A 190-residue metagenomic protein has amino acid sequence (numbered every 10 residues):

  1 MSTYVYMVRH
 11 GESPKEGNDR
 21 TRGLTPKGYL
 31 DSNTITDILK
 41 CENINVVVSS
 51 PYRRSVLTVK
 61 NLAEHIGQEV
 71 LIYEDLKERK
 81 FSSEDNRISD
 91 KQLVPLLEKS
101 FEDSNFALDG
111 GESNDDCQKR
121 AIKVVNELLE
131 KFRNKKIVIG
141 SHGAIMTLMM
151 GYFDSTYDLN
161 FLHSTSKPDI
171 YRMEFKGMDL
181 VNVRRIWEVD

Functional and structural regions predicted by a protein language model:
S2, C41, Q68-I72, E78-D90 (+2 more regions): Acidic, low-complexity terminal tails and accessory targeting/binding regions of phosphate-metabolizing enzymes
S2-L71: Active-site-proximal alpha-helix that buttresses catalytic centers in soluble enzyme cores
V5, K135-G143: Generic beta-sheet signal
S13, I145-M146: Short active-site segment of divalent metal-dependent hydrolases/proteases that encodes the spacing between
G23, E64-R120, H163: Phosphate-handling substructures
Y29, Y52, N114, Q118-I122: Amphipathic, non-transmembrane alpha-helical scaffold segments
S49-S50, K119, G140-S141: Short beta-strand scaffold positions
N61, L148-Y152: Active-site signature of alpha/beta-hydrolase-fold catalytic machinery across serine- and Asp/Cys-nucleophile hydrolases
